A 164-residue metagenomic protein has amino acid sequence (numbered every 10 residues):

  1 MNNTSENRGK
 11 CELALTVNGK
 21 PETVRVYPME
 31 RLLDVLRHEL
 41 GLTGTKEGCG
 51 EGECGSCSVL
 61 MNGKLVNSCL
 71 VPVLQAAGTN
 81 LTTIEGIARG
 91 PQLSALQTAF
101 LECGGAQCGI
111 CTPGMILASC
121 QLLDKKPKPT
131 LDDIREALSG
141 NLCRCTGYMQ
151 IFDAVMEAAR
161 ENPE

Functional and structural regions predicted by a protein language model:
M1-E164: Signature of N-terminal electron-transfer/Fe-S-associated modules in redox systems
